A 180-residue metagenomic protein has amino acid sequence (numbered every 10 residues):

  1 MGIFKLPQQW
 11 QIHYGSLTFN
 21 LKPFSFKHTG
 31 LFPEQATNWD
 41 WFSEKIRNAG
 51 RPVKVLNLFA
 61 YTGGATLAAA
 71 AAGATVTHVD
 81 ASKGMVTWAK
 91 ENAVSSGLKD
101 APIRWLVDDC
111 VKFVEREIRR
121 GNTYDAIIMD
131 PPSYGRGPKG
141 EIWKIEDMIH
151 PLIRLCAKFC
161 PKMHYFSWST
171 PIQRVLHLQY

Functional and structural regions predicted by a protein language model:
M1-L31, D40: Non-catalytic substrate-recognition/targeting regions of SAM-dependent transferases
P33-R51: Conserved alpha-helix/loop element of class I SAM-dependent methyltransferases that forms part of the SAM/SAH-binding
G50-Y61: Conserved class I S-adenosyl-L-methionine
T62-A74: Conserved SAM-binding loop of SAM-dependent methyltransferases across substrates and taxa, primarily the Class I
T75-D80: Conserved SAM-binding motif I beta-strand of class I
S82-I128: S-adenosyl-L-methionine
P131-P132: Switch II (G3) loop of P-loop NTPases
G140-Y180: C-terminal substrate-binding/active-site "lid" region of AdoMet-derived donor-dependent transferases
